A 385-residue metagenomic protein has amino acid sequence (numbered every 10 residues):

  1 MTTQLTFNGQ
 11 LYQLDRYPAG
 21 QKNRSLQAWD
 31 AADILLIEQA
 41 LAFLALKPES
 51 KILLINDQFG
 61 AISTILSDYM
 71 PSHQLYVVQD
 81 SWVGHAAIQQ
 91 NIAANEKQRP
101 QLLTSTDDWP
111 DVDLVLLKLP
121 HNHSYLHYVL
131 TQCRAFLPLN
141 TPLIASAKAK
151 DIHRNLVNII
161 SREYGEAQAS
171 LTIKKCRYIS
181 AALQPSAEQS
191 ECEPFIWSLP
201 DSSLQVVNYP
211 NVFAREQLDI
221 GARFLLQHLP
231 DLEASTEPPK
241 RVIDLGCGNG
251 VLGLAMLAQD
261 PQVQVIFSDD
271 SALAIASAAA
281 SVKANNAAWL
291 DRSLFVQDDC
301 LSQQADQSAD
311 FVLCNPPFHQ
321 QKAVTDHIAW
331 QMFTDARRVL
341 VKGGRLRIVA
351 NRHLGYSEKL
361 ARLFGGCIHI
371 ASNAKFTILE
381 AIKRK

Functional and structural regions predicted by a protein language model:
T2-Q4, L117, H121-P200: N-terminal auxiliary segments of SAM/dcSAM-dependent transferases
P18-F43, T172-P239: SAM-dependent Rossmann-like transferase core, predominantly class I methyltransferases with a strong bias toward
K22, W29-L102, I220-C314: Conserved SAM/SAH cofactor-binding pocket of Class I
L114-S124, L245-G253, A309-K322, A336: Conserved proline-anchored active-site loop of SAM-dependent methyltransferases that bridges a beta-strand
H123-T131, A323-M332: A short, conserved alpha-helix within the catalytic core of class I
C133, M256, A336, L360: Class I S-adenosylmethionine-dependent transferase superfamily signal
L137-P138, L340-K342: Helix-to-beta-strand junctions that scaffold the AdoMet/dcAdoMet cofactor pocket in Class I SAM-dependent enzymes
G165-S202, V212, N351-K385: Class I S-adenosyl-L-methionine
